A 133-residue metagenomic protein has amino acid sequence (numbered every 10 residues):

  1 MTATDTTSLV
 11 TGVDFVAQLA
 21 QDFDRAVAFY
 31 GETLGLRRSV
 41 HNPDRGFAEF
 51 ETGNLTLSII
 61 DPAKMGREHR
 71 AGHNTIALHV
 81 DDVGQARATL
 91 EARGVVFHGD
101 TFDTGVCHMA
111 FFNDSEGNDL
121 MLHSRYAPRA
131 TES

Functional and structural regions predicted by a protein language model:
M1-D24, N74-L78, Y126-S133: N-terminal beta-strand motif that seeds the catalytic metal site of vicinal oxygen chelate
D5-S8, S39-V40, A48-E49, M65-E68 (+2 more regions): Short secondary-structure boundary/capping segments
T11, A17-L57: Core segments of cupin and vicinal oxygen chelate
D22-F23, I76-D119, A127: Vicinal oxygen chelate
R37-P43, F102, H123, A127-A130: Conserved catalytic-core motifs of GNAT/GCN5-like acyltransferases
D44, G72, V106: Exposed loop/turn and edge beta-strand positions of beta-sandwich/beta-sheet ligand-binding modules
G53-L57, K64-M65, D82-Q85: Short, charged/polar surface micro-motifs in flexible loops or helix N-caps
S58-I60, F111, M121-H123: Conserved beta-strand in the GNAT
